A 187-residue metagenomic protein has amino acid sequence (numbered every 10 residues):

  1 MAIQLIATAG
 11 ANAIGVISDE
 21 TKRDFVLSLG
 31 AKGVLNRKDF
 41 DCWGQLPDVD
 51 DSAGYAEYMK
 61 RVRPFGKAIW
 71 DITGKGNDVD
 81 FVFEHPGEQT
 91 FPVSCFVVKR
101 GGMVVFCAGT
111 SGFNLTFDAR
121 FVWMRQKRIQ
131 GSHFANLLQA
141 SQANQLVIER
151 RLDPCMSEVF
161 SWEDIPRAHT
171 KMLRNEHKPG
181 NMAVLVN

Functional and structural regions predicted by a protein language model:
M1-A53: Mid-domain Rossmann-like dinucleotide-binding core that forms the NAD(H)/NADP(H) cofactor-binding site
A31, K75-V79: Local beta-strand N-terminus motif with an aromatic residue
C42-G76: Short amphipathic alpha-helix with an adjacent loop that forms part of the alpha/beta core around
D80-F83, V105: N-terminal Rossmann-like NAD(P) cofactor-binding module of classical short-chain dehydrogenase/reductase
P86-G87, A108-G109: Short glycine-/small-residue-rich Rossmann-like dinucleotide-binding loops
P92, L137-N187: C-terminal hydrophobic helical "lid"/dimerization subdomain of Rossmann-like NAD(P)H-dependent oxidoreductases
F96-V98: Conserved helix-to-beta-strand junction in the class I
R100-C107, F117-C155: Rossmann-fold dehydrogenase core element
